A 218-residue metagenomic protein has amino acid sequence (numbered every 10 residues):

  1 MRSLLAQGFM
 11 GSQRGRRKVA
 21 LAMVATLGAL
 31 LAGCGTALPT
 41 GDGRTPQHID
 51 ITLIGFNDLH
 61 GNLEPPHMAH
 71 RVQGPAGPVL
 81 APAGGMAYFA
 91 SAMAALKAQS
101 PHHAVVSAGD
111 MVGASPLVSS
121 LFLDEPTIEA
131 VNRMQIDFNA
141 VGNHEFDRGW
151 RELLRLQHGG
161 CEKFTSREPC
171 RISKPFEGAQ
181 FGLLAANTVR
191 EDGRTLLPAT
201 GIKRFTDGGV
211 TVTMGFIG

Functional and structural regions predicted by a protein language model:
L4-M23: Bacterial N-terminal signal peptides that target proteins for export
A22-L31: Bacterial N-terminal signal peptides
C34-G218: Acidic, metal/ion-coordinating pockets
